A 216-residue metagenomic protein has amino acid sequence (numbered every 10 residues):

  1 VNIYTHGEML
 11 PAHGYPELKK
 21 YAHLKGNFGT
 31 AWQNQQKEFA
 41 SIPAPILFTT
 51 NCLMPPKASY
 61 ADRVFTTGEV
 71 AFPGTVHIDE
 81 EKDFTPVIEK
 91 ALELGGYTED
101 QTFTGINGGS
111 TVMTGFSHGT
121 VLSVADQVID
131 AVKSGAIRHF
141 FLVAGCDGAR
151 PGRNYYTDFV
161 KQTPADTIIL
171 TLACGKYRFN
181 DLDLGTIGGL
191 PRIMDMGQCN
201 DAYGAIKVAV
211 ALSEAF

Functional and structural regions predicted by a protein language model:
V1-F216: Metallocofactor- and cofactor-centric catalytic cores in central/energy metabolism, strongly enriched
